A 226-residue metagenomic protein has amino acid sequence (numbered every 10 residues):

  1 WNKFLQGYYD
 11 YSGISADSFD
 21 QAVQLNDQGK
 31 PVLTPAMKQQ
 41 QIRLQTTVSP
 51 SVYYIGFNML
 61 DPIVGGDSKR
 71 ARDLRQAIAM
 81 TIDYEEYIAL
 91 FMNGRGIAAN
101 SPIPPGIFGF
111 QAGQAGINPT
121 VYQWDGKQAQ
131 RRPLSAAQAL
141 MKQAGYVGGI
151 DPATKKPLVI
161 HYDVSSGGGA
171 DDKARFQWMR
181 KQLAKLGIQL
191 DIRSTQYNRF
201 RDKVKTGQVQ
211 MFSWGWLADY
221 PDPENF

Functional and structural regions predicted by a protein language model:
W1-D61, E85, A89-F91, A98 (+1 more regions): Extracellular/periplasmic solute-recognition and catalytic clefts
N2, Q6, I55, R72 (+10 more regions): Solvent-exposed, polar/charged alpha-helical surfaces in well-ordered, non-transmembrane soluble domains, broadly
L5, Y9, Q24-D27, P62 (+6 more regions): Sec-exported extracytoplasmic/periplasmic mature domains
Q28-V32, Y162, K181-F226: Periplasmic binding protein-like
I55-D61, K155-S166: Short, hydrophobic beta-strand segments
D61-L74: Short helix-loop capping/hinge motifs at secondary-structure junctions, enriched in acidic/polar residues
V64-G65, I97-A144, S166-A174: Structural transition elements
R72, L134-H161: Immediate post-signal peptide segment of exported/extracytoplasmic ligand-binding proteins
